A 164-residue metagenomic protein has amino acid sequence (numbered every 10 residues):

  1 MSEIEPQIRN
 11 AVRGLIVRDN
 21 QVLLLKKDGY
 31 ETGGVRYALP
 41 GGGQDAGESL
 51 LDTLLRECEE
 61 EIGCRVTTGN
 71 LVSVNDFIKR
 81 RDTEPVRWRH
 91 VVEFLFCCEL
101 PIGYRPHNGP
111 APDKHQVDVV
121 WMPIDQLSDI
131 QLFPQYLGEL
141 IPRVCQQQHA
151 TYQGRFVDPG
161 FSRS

Functional and structural regions predicted by a protein language model:
M1-L23, G43-D45, C97: Conserved N-terminal beta-strand and adjoining loop/helix that marks the start of the Nudix/MutT-like hydrolase domain
I4-P6, G14, G29, V86-W88 (+1 more regions): Short secondary-structure boundary/capping segments
I8, V35, W88-V92: Residue-level preference for beta-strand/loop junctions
V17, L39, M122: A conserved hydrophobic position in a structured secondary element of the catalytic/binding core that shapes
Q21-E61: Conserved Nudix-box catalytic region and its N-terminal flanking loop in Nudix hydrolases and closely related
V35-R36, A111-S164: Nudix hydrolase/Nudix homology domain
Q44-T67, I78-F133: Unchanged
V72-S73: Local beta-strand/beta-hairpin segments that build beta-sheet-rich folds
